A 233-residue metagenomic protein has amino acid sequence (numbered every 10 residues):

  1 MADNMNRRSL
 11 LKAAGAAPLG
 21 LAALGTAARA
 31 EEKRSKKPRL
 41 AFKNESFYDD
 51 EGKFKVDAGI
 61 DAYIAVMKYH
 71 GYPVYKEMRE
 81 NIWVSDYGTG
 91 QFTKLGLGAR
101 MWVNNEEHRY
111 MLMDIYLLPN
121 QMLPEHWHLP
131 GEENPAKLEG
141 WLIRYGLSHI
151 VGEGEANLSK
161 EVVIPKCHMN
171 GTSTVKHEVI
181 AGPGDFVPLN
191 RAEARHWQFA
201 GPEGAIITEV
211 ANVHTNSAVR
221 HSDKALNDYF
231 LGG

Functional and structural regions predicted by a protein language model:
A2-P18: N-terminal secretory signal peptides and thylakoid transit peptides that target proteins across membranes
A28-A30: Boundary at the C-terminal end of the N-terminal hydrophobic targeting segment
E32-M111, C167-M169, G233: A short, N-terminal "cap"/entry segment at the start of jelly-roll beta-barrel domains of the cupin/DSBH fold
L112-I115, E132-I143, V179: His/acidic/aromatic-lined binding-pocket segments of jelly-roll/cupin-type domains and related regulatory beta-sandwich
D114-N134, A156: Conserved short histidine dyad/triad with adjacent acidic residue
L118, A136-A156: Glycine- and acidic-residue-biased ligand/ion/polar-headgroup-sensing regions
E155-T174, R195-G233: Double-stranded beta-helix
I180-A200: Conserved metal-binding segment of the jelly-roll/cupin
